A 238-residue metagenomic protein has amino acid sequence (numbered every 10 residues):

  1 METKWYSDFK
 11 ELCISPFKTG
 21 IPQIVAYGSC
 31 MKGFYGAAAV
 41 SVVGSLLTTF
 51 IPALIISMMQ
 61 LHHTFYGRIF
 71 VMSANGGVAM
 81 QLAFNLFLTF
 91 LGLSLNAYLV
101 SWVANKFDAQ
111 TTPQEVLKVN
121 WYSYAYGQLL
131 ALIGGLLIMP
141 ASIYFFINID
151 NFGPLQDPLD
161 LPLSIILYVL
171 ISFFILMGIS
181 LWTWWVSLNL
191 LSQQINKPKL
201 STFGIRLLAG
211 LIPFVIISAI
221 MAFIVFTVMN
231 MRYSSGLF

Functional and structural regions predicted by a protein language model:
M1-M72: N-terminal juxtamembrane cytosolic/stromal segments of multi-pass membrane proteins
E2-I24, A83-L86, L99, V103 (+4 more regions): Hydrophobic alpha-helical segments of integral membrane proteins, encompassing both true transmembrane helices
V25-V42, Q114-W121, A125, F203-I212: Alpha-helical transmembrane segments and their helix-start/interface "positive-inside/aromatic belt" motifs in integral
V40-T48, P52, L88, G92 (+8 more regions): Alpha-helical transmembrane segments of multipass membrane proteins
T48, P52, I56, Q60 (+9 more regions): Membrane-water interface at transmembrane helix exits
M58-A79, G153, D157-P158, R232-F238: Membrane-interface interhelical loops and short amphipathic "cap" helices that link adjacent transmembrane segments
I69-I143: Alpha-helical transmembrane segments with an aromatic anchor "belt"
I143-F238: Terminal transmembrane helical module of multi-pass membrane proteins
